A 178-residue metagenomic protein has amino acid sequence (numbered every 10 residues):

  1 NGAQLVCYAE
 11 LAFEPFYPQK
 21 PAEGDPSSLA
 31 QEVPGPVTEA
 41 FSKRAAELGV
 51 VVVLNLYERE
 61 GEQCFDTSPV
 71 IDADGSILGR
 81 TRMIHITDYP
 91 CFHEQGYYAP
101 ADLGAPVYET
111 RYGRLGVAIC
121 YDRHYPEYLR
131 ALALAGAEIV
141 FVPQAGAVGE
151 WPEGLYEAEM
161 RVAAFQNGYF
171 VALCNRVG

Functional and structural regions predicted by a protein language model:
G2-P15, L132: A structural preference for short, pocket-lining loop segments at secondary-structure junctions
C7, T67, R80, V107 (+2 more regions): Active-site-proximal beta-strand elements of phosphoester/diester hydrolases
L11-P34, C64: Metal-dependent catalytic neighborhoods of phosphoester/phosphodiester hydrolases
A30-V53, R114, R123-G178: CN hydrolase (nitrilase-like) catalytic-core segments centered on the catalytic cysteine and neighboring Lys/Glu
L54-L56, T67-V70, P106, L173: Short beta-strand scaffold segments in enzyme catalytic cores
A73-D74, R111: Short, ordered coil/turn segments that flank beta-strands lining enzyme active or ligand-binding pockets
D74, R80-T81: Short hydrophobic alpha-helix segments
M83-Y97: A short, polar/charged loop-to-alpha-helix boundary motif
